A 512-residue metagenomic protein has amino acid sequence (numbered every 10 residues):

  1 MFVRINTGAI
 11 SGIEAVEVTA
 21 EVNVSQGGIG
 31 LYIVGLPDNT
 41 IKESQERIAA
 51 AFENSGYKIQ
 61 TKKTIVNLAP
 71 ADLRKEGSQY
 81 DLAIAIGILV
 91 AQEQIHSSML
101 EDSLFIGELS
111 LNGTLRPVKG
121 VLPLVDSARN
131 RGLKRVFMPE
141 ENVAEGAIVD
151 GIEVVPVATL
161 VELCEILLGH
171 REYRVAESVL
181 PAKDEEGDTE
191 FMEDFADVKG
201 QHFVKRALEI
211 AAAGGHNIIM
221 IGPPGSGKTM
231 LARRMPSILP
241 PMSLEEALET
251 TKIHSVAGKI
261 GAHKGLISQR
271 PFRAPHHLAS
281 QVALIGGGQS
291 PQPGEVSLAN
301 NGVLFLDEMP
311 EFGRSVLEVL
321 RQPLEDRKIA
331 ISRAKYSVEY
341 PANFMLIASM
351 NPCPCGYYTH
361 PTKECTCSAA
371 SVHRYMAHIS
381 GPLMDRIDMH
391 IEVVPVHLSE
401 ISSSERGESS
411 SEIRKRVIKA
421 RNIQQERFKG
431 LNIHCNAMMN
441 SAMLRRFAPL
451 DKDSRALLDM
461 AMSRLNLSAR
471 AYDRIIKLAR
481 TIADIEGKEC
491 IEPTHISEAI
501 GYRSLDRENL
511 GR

Functional and structural regions predicted by a protein language model:
M1-I219, P223-T229, S332, A471-Y472 (+1 more regions): Peripheral, non-AAA+ core regions of ATP-driven protein-machinery
T40-Q45, K58-Q60, N67-G77, P291 (+1 more regions): Basic, amphipathic alpha-helical bundle interface domains used for macromolecular binding and assembly
I59-K62, M99-L100, N130-G132, D150 (+8 more regions): Short loop/turn elements that form and flank the Walker-type P-loop nucleotide-binding site in RecA-like NTPase cores
L111, L304-F305, E311-F312: Residues immediately C-terminal
R171-I210, G214, P241-V296: P-loop NTPase nucleotide-binding/switch module
M220-G261, D326: Walker A/P-loop
N301, D307-E308, V319: Walker B catalytic acidic pair
